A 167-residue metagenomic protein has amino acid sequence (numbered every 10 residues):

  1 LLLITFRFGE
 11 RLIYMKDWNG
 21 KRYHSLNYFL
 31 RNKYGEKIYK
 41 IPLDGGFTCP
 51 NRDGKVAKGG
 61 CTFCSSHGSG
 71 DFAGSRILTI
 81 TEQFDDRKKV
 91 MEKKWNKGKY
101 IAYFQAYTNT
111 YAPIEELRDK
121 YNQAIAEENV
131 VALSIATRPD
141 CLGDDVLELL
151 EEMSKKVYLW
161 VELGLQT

Functional and structural regions predicted by a protein language model:
L1-Y14: Short, Lys/Arg-enriched N-terminal segments with co-localized hydrophobic residues within the first ~10-30 amino acids
L12-G60, S65-I101: N-terminal [4Fe-4S]-dependent radical SAM core
Y34, Y111, V146: Solvent-exposed, flexible loop/coil residues
C61, A124-V130: Structural recognition of alpha->loop->beta junctions
H67-R87, M91-I114, N129-L142, V157-Q166: Core AdoMet radical
E92, A124-I125, E151-S154: N-terminal cationic-hydrophobic initiation segments that often serve targeting/anchoring roles
I114-N122, G143-E152: Distinct, well-ordered alpha-helical segments
